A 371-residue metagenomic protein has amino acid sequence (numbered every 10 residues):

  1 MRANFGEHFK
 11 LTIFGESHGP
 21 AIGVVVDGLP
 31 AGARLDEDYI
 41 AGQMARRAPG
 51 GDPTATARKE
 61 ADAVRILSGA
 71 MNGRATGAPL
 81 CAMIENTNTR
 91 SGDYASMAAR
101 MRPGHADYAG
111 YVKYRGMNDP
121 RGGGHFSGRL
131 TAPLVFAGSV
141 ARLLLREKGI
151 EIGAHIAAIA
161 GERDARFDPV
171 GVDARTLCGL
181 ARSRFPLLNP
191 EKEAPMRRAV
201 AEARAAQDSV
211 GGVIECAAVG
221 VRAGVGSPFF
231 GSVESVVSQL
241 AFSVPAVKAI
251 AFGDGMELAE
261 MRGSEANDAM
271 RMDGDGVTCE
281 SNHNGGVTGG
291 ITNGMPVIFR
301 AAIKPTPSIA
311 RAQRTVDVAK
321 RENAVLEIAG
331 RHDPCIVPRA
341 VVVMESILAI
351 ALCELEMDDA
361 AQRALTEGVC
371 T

Functional and structural regions predicted by a protein language model:
M1-T371: Generic N-terminal targeting/processing segments that precede catalytic cores or assembly contacts
